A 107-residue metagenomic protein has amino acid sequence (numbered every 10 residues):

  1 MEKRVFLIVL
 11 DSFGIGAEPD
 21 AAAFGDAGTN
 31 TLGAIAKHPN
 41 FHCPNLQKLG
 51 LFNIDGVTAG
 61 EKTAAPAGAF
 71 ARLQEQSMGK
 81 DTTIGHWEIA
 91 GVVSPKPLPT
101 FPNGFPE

Functional and structural regions predicted by a protein language model:
M1-F6: Extreme N-terminal starter segment of soluble prokaryotic enzymes
V9: Generic enzyme active-site microenvironment
S12-E107: Active-site nucleophile/metal-coordination loop of metallo-enzymes that catalyze phosphate/sulfate and related
